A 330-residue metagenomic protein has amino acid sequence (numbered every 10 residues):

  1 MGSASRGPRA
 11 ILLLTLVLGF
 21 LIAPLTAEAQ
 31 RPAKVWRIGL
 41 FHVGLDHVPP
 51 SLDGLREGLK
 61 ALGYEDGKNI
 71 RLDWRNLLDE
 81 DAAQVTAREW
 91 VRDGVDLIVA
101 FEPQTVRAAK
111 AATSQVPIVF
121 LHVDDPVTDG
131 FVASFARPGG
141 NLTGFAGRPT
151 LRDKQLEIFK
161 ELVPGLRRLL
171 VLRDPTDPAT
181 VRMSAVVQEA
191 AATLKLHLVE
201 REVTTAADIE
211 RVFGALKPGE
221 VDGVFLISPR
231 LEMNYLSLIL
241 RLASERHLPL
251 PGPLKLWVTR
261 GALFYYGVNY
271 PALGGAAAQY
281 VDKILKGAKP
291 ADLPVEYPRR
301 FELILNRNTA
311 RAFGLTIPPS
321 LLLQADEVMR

Functional and structural regions predicted by a protein language model:
M1-R330: Short hydrophobic alpha-helices and adjacent helix-cap/hinge residues
